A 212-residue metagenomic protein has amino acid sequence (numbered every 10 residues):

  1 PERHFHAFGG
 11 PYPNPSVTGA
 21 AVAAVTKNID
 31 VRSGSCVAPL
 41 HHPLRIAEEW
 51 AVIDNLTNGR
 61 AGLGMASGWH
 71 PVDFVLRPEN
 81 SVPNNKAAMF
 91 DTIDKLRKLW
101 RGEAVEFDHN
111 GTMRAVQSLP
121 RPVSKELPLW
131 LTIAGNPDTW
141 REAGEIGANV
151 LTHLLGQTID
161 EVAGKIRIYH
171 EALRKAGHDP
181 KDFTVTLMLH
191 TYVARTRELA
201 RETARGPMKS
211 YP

Functional and structural regions predicted by a protein language model:
P1-P212: Active-site-adjacent structural elements that line small-molecule/cofactor binding pockets in enzymes
